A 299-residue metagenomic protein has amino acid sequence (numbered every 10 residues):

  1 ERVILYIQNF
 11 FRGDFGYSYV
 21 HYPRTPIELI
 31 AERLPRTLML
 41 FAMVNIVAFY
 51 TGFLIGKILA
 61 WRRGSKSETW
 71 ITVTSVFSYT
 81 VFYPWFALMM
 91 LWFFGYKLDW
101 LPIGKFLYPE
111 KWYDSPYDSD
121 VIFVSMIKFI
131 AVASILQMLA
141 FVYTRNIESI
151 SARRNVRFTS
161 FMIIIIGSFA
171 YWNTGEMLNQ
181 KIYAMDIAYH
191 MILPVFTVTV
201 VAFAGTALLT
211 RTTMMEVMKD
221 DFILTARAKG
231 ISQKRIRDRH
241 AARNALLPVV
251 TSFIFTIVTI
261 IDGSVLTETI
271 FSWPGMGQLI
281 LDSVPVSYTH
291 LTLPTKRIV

Functional and structural regions predicted by a protein language model:
E1, F94, L98-S119, M177-A184: Hydrophobic alpha-helical transmembrane segments of membrane transport/permease proteins and related membrane-embedded
E1-F53: An internal, D/E-rich "acidic patch" concept
V3-F11, F15, P26, I30 (+7 more regions): Hydrophobic alpha-helical segments of integral membrane proteins, encompassing both true transmembrane helices
P35-W61, K66, S115-L291: Alpha-helical transmembrane segments of integral membrane proteins, especially multi-pass inner/plasma-membrane
V73-F82, T159-I165: Small-residue-enriched core segments of transmembrane alpha-helices in multipass membrane transport and channel
F77-F94: Hydrophobic alpha-helical membrane-insertion segments
A87, D238-R239, V299: Hydrophobic core positions of alpha-helical segments in small-molecule transporters and transporter systems
H290-V299: Single conserved hydrophobic/aromatic residue that forms the stacking wall/gate of nucleotide- or nucleobase-binding
